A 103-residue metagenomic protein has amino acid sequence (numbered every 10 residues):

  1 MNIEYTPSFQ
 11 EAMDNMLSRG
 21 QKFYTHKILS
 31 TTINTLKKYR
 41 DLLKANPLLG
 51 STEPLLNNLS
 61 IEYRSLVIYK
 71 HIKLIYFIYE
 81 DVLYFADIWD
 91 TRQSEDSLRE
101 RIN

Functional and structural regions predicted by a protein language model:
M1-Y63: Basic, Lys/Arg-enriched alpha-helical interface segments
I68-N103: Enriched for short, Lys/Arg-rich terminal
